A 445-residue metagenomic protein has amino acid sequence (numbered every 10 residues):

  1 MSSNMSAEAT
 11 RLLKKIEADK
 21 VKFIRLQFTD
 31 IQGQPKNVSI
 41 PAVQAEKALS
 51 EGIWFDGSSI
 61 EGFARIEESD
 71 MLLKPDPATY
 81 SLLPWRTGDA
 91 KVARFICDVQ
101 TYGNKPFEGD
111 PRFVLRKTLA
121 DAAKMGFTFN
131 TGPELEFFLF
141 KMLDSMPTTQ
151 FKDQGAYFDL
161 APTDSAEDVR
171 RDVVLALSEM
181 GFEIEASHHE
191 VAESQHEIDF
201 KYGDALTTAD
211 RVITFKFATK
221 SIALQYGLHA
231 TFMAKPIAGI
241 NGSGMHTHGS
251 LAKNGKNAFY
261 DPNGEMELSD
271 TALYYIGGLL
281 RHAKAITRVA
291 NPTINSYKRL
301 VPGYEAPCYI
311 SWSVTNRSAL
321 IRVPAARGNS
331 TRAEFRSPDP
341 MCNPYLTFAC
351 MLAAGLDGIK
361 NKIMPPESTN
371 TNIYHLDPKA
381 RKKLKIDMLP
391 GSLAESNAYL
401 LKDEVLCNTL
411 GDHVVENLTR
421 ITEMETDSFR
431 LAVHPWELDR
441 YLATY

Functional and structural regions predicted by a protein language model:
S2-Y445: Glycine-rich, acidic/polar active-site loops that bind/position phosphate-bearing ligands
